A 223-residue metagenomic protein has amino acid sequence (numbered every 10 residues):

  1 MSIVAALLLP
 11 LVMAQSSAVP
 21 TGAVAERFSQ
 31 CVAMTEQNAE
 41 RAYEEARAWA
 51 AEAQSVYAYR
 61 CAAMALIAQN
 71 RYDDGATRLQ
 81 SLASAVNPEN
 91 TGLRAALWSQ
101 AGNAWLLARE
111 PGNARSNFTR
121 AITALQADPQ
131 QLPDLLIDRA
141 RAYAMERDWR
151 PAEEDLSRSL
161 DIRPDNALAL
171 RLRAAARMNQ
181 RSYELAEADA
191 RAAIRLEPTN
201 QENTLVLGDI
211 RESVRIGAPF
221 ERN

Functional and structural regions predicted by a protein language model:
P10-C61, D73, I216, E221-N223: N-terminal leader/linker segments that initiate helical-solenoid repeat arrays
V24, V56-Y57, A95, P129-P133 (+2 more regions): Helix-start (N-cap) detector for alpha-helical repeat units in TPR-like alpha-solenoids, especially tetratricopeptide
C31-V32, M64, N103, R141 (+2 more regions): Residue-level recognition of tetratricopeptide repeat
A48-A51, S84, T123, A127 (+2 more regions): Conserved structural position within tetratricopeptide repeats
A68-Q69, L107, R141, M145 (+2 more regions): Register position in tetratricopeptide repeats
